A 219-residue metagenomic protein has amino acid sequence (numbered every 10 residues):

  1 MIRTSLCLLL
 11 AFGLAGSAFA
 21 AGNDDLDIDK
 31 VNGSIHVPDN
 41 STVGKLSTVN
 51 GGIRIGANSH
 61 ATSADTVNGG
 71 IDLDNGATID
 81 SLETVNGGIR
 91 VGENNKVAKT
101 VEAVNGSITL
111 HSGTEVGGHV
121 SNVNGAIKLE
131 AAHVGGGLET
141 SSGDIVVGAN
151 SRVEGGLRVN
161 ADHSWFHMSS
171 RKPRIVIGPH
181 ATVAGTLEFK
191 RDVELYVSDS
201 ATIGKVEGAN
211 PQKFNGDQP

Functional and structural regions predicted by a protein language model:
M1-P219: Intrinsically disordered, low-complexity terminal regions
